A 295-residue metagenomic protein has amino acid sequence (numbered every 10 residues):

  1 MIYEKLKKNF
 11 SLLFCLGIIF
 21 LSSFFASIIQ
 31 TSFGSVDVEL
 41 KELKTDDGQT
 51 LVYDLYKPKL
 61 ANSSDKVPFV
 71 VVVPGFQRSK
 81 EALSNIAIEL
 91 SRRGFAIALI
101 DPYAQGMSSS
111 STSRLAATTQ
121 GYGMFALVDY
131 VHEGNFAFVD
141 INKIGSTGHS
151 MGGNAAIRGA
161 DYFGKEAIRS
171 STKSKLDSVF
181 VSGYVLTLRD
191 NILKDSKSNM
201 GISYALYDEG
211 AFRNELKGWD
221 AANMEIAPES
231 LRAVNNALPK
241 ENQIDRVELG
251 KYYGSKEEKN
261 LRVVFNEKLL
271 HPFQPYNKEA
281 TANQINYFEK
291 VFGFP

Functional and structural regions predicted by a protein language model:
Y3-K44, V52-D54: An N-terminal hydrophobic leader/cap segment in hydrolases
Q30-F294: Soluble extramembrane regions of membrane proteins in the secretory/endomembrane system
